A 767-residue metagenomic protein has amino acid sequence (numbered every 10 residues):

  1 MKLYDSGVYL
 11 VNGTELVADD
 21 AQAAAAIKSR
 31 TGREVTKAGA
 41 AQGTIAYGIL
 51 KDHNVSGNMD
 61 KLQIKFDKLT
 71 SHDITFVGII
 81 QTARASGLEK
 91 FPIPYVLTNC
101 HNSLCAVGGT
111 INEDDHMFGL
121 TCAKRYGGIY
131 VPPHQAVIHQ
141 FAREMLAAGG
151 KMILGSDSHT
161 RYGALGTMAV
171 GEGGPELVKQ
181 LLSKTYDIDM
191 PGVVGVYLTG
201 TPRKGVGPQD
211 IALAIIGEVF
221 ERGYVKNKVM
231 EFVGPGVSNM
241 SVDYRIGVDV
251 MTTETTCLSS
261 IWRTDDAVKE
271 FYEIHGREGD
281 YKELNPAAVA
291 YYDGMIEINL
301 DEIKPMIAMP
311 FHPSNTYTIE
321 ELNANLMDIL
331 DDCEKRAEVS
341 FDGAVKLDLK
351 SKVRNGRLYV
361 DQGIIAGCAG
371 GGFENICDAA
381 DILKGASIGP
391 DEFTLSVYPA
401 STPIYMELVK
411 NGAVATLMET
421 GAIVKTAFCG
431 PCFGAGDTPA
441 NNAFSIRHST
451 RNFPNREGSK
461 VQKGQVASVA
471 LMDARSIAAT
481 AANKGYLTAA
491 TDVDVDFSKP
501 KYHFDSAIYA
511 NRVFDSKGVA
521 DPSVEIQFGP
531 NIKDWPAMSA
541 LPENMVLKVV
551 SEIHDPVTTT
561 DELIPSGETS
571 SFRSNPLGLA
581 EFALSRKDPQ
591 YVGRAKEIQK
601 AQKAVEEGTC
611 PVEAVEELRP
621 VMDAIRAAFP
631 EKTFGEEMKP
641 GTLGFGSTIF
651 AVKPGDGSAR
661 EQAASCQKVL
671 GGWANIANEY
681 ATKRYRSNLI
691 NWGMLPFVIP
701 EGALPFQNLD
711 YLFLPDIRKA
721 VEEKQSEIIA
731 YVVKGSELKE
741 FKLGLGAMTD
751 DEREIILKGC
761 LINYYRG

Functional and structural regions predicted by a protein language model:
M1-G767: Fe-S-dependent hydro-lyases/dehydratases of central metabolism
